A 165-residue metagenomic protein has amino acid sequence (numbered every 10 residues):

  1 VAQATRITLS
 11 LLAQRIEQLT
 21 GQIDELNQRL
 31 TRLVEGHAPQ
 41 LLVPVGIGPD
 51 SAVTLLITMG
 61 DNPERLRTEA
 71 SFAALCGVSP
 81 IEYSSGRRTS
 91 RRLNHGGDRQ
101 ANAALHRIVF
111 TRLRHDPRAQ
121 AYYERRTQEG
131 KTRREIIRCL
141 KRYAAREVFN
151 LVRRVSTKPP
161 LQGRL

Functional and structural regions predicted by a protein language model:
V1-L165: A detector of single, family-specific signature residues that are central to catalytic or substrate-handling motifs
